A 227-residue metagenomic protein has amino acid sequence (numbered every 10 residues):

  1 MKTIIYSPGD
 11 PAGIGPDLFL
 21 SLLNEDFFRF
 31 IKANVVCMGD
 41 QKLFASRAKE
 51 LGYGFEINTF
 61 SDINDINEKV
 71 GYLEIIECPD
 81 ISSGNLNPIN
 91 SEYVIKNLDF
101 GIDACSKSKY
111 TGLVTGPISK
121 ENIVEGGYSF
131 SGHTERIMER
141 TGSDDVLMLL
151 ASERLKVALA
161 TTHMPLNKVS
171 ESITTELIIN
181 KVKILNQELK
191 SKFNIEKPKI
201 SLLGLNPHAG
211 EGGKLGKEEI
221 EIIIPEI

Functional and structural regions predicted by a protein language model:
M1-H133, E176-I227: Contiguous, glycine/small-aliphatic-enriched amphipathic segments in soluble metabolic enzymes
Y72-I75, V146-M148, V157: Conserved beta-strand scaffold positions in the cores of enzyme catalytic domains, especially in NTP/NDP-utilizing
E125-L147: Glycine/threonine-rich beta-strand-loop-alpha-helix active-site module that forms ligand/phosphate-binding
L149-L150, N194: Short beta-strand
L150-K181: Ligand-binding beta-strand-loop-alpha-helix segment within the catalytic cores of soluble metabolic enzymes
